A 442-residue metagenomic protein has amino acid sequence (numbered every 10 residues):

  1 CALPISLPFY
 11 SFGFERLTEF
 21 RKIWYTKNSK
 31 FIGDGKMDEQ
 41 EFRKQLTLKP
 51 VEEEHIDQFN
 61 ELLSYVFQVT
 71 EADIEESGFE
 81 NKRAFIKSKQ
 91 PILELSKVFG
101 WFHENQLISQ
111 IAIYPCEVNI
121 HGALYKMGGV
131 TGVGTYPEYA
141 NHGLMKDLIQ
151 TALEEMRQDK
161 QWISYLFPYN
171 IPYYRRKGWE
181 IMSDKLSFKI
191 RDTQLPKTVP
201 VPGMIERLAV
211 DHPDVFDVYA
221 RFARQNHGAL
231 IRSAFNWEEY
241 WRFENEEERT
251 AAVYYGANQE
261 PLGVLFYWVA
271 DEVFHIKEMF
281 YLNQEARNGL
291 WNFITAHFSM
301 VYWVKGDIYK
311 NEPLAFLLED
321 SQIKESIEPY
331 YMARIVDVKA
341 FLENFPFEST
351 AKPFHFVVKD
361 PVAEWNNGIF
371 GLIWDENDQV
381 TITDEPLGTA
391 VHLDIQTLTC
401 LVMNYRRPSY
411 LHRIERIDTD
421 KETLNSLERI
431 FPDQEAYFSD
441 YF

Functional and structural regions predicted by a protein language model:
C1-L3: Short, small-residue-biased leader/transition segments that mark boundaries at the very start of proteins
K22-D57, S64, Q68-E71, P202-F442: Intrinsically disordered, low-complexity, positively biased terminal segments
L63, F67, E71-V118, G228-T250 (+1 more regions): Active-site rim helix/loop that mediates acceptor-substrate recognition in acyltransferases
V98-G100, Q106-C116, G129, G134 (+2 more regions): Conserved beta-strand in the GNAT
E117-L124, I190, D271-E278: A short, polar/charged loop-to-alpha-helix boundary motif
Y139, M156-R157, I294: Hydrophobic pocket-lining residues that define ligand/cofactor binding sites across diverse proteins
Y139-T151, E285-G289: Conserved acetyl-CoA pyrophosphate-binding loop and the N-cap/start of the following alpha-helix in GNAT-like
Q158-W162, P168-L186, G289, N311-I327: Conserved active-site alpha-helix within GNAT-family acetyltransferase domains
